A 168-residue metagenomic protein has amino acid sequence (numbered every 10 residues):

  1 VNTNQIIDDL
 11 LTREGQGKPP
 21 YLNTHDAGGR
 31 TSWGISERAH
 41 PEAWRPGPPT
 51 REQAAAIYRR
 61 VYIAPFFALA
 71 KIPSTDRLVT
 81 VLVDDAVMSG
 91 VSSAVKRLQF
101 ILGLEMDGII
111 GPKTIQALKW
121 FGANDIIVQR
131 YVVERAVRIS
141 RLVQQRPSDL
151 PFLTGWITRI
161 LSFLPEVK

Functional and structural regions predicted by a protein language model:
V1-K168: Cell-wall polysaccharide-cleaving catalytic domain and substrate-binding groove, primarily in peptidoglycan/chitin
